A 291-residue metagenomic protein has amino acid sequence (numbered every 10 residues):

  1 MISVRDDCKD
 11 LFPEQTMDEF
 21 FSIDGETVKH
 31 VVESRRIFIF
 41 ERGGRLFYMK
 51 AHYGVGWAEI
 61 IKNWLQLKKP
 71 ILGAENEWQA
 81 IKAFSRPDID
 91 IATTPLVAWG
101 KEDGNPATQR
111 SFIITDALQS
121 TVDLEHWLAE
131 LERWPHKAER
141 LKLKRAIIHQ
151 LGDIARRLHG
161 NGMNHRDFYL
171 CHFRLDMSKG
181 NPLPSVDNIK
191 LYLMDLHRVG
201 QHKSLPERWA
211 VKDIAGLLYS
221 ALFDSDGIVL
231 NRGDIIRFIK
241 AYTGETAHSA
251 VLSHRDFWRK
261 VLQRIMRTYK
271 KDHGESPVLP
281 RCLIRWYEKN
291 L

Functional and structural regions predicted by a protein language model:
Q15-E125, R156, G160-N161, H254 (+3 more regions): Conserved ATP-binding subdomain of kinase catalytic cores across diverse folds
Q119, L170, R198: Short, glycine/acidic-enriched loop or turn micro-motifs at the edges of active sites
D123-K137: AlphaC helix of the protein kinase catalytic domain
G160-L170: Catalytic-loop of the protein kinase fold
F168-P182: Hydrophobic residue at the +6 position relative to the catalytic HRD Asp in the kinase catalytic loop
S185-G274: C-lobe/activation-segment region of protein kinase-like
Q263, R267-L291: ATP/Mg2+ or Mg2+-diphosphate-binding catalytic cores that bind nucleotide phosphates or diphosphates via glycine-rich
